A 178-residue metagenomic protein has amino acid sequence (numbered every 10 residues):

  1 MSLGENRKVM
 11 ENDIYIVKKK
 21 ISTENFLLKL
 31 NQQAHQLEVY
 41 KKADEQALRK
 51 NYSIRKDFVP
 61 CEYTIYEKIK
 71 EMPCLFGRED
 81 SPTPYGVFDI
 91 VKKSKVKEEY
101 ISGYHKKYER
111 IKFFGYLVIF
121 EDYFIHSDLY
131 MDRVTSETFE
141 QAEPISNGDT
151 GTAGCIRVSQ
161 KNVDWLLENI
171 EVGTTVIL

Functional and structural regions predicted by a protein language model:
S2-Y123: Cell wall/extracellular polymer interaction/catalysis modules
K97-L178: Exported/periplasmic cell-wall-interacting domains
